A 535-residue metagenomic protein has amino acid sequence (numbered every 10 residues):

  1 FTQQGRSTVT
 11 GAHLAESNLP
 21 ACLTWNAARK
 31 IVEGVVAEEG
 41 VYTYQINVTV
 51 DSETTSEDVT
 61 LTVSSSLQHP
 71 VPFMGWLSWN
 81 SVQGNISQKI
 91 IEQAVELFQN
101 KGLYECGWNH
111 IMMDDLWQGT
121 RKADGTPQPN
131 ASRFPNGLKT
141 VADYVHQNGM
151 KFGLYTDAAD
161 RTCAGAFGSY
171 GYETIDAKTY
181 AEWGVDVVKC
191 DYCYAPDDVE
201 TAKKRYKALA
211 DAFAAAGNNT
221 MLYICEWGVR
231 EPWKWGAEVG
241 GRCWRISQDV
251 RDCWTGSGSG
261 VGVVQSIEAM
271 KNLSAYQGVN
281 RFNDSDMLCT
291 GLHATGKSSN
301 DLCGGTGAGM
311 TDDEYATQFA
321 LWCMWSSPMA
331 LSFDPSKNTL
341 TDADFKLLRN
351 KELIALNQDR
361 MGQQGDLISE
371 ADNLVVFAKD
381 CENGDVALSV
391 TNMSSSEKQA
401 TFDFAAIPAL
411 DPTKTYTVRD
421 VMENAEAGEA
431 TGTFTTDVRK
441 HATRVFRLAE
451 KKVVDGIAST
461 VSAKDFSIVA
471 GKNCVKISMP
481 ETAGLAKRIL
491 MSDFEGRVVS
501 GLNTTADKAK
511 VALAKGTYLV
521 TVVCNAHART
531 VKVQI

Functional and structural regions predicted by a protein language model:
H13-I31, R497-G501: Low-complexity "stalk/linker" and mucin-like segments enriched in Ser/Thr/Pro/Ala/Gly
I31-V41: Extracellular/luminal low-complexity segments enriched in Ser/Thr/Pro
G40-D51: A short beta-strand micro-motif common to beta-rich folds, especially ectodomain repeats
N80, E92-V199: Aromatic-lined carbohydrate-binding/catalytic grooves of carbohydrate-active enzymes
Y172, M221-A330: Glycan-recognition surfaces
A316, W322-W325, A330-S332, E370-L410 (+2 more regions): Carbohydrate-binding surface patches
A430-V454, L519: C-terminal beta-strand-rich structural cap/linker in extracellular carbohydrate-active enzymes
A458-I535: C-terminal outer-membrane/trafficking sorting elements
